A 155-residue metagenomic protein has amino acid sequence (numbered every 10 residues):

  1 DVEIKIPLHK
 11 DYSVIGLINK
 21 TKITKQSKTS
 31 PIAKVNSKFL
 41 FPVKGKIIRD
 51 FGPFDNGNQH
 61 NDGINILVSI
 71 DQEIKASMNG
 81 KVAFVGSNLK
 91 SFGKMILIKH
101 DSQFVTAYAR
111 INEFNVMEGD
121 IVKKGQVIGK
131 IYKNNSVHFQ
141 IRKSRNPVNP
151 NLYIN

Functional and structural regions predicted by a protein language model:
E3-F92: Surface-exposed, glycine-biased beta-strand/turn segments
L40, L67, E73-S77, Y108-A109 (+3 more regions): Small beta-strand-rich domains/subdomains or short beta-sheet motifs embedded in larger alpha/beta proteins
F51-G57, K94, H100, G119-V122: Short, positively charged
I64-L67, K94-H100, I131, H138-I141: Short, acidic/hydrophobic/Gly-rich beta-strand patch recurrent on exposed beta strands that often constitutes part
Q72, S102-V105, N146: Short acidic/polar mixed-charge low-complexity motifs
G80, M95-I96, V105-N112, K130 (+1 more regions): Peptidoglycan cell-wall recognition and remodeling modules
V85, D101-G125, N155: Short histidine-centered loop motifs in beta-beta connectors
E118-N155: Conserved, short, structured surface segments that act as functional micro-motifs
